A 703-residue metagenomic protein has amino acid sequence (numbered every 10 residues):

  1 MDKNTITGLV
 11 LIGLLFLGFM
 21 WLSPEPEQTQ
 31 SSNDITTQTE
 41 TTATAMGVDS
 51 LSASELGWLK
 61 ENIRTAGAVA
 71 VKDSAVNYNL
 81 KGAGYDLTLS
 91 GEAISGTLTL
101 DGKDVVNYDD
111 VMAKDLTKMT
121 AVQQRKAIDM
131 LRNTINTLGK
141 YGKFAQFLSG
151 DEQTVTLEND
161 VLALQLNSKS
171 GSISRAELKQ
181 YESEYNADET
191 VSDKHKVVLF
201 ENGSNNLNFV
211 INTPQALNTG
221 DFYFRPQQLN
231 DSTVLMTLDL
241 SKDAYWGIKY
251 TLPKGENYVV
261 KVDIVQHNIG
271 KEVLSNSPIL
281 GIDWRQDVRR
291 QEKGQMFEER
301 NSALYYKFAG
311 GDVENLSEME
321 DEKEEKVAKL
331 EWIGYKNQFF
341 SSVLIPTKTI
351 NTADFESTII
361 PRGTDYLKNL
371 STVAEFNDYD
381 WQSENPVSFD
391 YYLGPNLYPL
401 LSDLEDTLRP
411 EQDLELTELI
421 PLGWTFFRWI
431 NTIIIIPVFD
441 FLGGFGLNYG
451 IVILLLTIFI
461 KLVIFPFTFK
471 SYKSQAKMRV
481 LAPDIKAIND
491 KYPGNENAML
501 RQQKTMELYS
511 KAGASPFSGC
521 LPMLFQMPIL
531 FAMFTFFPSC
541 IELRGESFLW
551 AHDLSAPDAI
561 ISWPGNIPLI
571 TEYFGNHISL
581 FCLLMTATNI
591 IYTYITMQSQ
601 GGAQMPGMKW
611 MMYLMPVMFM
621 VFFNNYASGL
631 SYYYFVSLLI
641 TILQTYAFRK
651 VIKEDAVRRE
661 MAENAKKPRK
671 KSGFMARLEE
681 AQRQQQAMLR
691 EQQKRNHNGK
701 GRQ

Functional and structural regions predicted by a protein language model:
M1-S50, E55, L166, I264-V265 (+4 more regions): Helix-loop-helix
V48-E415: Soluble non-transmembrane domains of integral membrane proteins
